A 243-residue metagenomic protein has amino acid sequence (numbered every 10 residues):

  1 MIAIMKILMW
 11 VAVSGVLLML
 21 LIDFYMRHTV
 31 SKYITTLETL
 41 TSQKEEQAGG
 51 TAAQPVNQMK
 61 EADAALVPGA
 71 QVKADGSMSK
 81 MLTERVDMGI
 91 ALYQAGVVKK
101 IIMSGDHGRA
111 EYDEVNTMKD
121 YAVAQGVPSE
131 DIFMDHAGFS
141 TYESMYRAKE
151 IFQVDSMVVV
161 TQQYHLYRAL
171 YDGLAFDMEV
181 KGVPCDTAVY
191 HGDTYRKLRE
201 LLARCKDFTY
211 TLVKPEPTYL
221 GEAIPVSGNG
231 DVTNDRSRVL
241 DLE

Functional and structural regions predicted by a protein language model:
M1-M5: Short, Lys/Arg-rich N-terminal segment immediately upstream of the first membrane anchor
K6-D23: Hydrophobic membrane-insertion alpha-helices, especially the h-region of bacterial N-terminal signal peptides
G15-L18, D87, A203: Active-site-proximal helix/loop capping residues that flank conserved catalytic or ligand/cofactor
L21-L198: A structural signal for short, hydrophobic/glycine-enriched beta-strand patches
A62, E216-E243: Short linear elements at protein peripheries
R109-E114, K181, A203-Y210, S227-V232: A general structural signal for short secondary-structure boundary/capping elements
K197-Y219: A transmembrane-helix-recognition feature enriched in membrane-embedded lipid enzymes and envelope glyco-/phospholipid
